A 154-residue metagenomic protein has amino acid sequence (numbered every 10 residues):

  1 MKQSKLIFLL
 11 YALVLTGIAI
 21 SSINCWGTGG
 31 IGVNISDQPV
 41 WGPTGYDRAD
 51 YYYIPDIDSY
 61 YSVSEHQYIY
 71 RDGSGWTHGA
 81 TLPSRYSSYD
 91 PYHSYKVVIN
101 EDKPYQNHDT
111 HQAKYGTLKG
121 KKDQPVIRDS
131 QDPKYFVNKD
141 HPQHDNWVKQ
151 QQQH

Functional and structural regions predicted by a protein language model:
M1-C25, Q152-H154: Classical secretory targeting signals
W26-Q153: Low-complexity segments
